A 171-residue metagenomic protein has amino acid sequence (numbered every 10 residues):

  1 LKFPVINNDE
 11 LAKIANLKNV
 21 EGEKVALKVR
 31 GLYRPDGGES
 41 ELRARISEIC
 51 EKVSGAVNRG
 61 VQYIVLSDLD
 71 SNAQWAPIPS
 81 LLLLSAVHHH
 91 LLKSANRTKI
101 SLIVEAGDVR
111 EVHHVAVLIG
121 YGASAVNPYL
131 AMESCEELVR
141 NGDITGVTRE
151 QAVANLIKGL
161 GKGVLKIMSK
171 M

Functional and structural regions predicted by a protein language model:
L1-A95: Non-catalytic terminal/interface segments that mediate subunit docking, oligomerization, and allosteric communication
A86-M171: Phosphate/diphosphate-binding loops
